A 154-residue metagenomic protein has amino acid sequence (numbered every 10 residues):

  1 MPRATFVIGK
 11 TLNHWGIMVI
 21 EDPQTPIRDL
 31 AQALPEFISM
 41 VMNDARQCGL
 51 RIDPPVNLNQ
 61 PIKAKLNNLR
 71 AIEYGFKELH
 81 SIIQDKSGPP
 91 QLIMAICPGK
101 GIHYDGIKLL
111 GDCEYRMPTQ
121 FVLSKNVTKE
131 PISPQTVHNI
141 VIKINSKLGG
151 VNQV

Functional and structural regions predicted by a protein language model:
M1-V154: Long, low-complexity, intrinsically disordered terminal regions
